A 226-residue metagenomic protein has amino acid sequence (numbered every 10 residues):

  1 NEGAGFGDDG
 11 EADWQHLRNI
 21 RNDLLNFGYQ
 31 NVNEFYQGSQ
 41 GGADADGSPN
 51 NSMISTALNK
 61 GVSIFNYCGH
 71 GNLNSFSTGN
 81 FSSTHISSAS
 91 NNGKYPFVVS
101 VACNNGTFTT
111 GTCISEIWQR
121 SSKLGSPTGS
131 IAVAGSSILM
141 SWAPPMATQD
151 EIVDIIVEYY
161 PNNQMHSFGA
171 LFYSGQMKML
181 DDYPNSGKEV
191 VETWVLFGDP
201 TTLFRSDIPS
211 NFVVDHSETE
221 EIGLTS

Functional and structural regions predicted by a protein language model:
N1-S226: Cysteine-dependent hydrolase recognition
